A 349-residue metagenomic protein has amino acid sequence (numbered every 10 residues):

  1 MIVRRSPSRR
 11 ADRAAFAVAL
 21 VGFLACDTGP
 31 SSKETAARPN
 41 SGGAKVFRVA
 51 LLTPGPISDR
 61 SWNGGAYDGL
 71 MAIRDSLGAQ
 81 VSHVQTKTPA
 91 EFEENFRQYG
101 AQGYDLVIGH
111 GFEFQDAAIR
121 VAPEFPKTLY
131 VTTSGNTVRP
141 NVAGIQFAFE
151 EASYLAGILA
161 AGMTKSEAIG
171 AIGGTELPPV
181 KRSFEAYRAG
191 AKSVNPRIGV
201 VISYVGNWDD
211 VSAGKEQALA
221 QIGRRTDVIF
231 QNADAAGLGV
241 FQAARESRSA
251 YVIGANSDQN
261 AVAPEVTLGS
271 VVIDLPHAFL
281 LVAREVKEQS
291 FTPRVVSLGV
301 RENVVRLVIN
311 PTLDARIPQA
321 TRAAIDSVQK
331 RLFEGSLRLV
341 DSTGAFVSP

Functional and structural regions predicted by a protein language model:
A14-A25: Bacterial N-terminal signal peptides
C26-P30: Bacterial signal peptide processing site
A44, R48-S76, S82-P89, F112 (+1 more regions): Extracytoplasmic "Venus flytrap"
L70, L155-I198, I202, V295-I317: An alpha-beta-alpha
Y104-G111, V131-T133, R225-D234, I253-A255: Periplasmic-binding protein-like
P123-F147, S257-V266: Flexible loop/hinge segments that line or gate small-molecule binding clefts
I145-E167, V272-Q289: Hydrophobic alpha-helical segments within soluble ligand-binding/sensing domains
K287-P349: Hinge/cleft segment of the Venus flytrap/periplasmic-binding protein
